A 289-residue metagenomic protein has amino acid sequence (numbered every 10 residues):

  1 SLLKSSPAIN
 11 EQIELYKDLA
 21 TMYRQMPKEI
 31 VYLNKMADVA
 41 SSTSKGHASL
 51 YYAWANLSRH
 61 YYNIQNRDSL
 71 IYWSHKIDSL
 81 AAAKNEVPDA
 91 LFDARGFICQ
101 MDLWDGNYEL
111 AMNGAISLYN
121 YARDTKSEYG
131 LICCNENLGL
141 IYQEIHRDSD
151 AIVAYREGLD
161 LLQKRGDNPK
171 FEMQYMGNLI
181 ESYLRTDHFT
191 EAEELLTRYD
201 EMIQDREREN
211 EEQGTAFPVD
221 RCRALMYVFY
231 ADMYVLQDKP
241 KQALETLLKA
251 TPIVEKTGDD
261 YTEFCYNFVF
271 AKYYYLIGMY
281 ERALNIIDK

Functional and structural regions predicted by a protein language model:
S1-K289: A "functional boundary" signal
